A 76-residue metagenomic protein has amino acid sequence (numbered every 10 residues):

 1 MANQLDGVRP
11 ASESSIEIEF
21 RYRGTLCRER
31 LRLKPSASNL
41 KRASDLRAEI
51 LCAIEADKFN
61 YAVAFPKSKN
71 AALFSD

Functional and structural regions predicted by a protein language model:
M1-S12: Short N-terminal "domain-start" leader segments that mark the transition from disordered tails or signal peptides into
R9, F20-Y22: Sterically constrained small-residue positions within well-ordered secondary structures of folded domains
S14, Y22-C27, L33-D76: N-terminal DNA-binding module of tyrosine recombinases/phage integrases
